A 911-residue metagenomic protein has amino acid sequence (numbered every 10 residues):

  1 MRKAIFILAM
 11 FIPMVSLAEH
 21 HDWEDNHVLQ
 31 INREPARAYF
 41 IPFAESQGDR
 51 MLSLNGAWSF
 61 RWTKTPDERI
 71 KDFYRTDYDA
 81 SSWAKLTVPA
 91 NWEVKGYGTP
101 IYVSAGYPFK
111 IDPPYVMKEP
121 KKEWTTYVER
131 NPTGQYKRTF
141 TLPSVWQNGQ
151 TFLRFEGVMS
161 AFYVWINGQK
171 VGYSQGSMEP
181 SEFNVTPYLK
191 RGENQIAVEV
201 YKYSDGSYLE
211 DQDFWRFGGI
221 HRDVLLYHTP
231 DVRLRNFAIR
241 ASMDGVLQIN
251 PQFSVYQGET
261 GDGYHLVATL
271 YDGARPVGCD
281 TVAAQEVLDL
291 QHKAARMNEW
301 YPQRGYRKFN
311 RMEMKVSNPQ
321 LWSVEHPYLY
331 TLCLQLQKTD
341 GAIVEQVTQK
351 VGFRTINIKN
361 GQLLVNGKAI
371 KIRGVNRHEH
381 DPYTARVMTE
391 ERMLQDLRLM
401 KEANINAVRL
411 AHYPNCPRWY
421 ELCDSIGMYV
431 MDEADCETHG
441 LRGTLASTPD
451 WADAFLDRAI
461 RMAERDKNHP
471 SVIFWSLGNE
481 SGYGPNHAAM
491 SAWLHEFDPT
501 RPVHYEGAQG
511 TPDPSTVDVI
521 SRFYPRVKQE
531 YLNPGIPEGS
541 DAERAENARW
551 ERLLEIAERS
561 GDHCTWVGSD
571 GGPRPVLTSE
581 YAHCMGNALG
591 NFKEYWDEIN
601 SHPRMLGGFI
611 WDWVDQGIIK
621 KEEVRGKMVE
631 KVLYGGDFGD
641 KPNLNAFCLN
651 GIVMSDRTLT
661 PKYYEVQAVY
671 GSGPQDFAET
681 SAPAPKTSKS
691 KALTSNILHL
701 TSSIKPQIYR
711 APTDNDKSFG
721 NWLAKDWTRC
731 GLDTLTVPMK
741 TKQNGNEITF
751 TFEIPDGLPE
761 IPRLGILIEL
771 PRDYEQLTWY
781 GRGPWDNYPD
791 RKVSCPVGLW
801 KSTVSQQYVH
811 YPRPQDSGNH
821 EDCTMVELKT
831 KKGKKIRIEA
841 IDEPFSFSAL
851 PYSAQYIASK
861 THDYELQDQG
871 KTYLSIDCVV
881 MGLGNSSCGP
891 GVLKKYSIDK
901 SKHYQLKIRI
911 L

Functional and structural regions predicted by a protein language model:
E19-R154, S204, Y208-Q212, F217-I220 (+4 more regions): Extended carbohydrate-recognition surfaces in non-catalytic/accessory domains of CAZymes and lectin-like proteins
D49-I70, D77, T87, N91-K95 (+6 more regions): Substrate-binding clefts and catalytic carboxylate motifs of secreted carbohydrate-active enzymes
R61-W62, N91, K95, T99 (+4 more regions): Accessory beta-strand-rich segments of carbohydrate-active enzymes
V94, V103, F109, K202 (+2 more regions): Beta-strand/loop-rich accessory regions of lumenal/periplasmic or secreted enzymes, predominantly carbohydrate-active
G106-F109, P113, M117-T126, S177 (+11 more regions): An acidic-aromatic loop/edge-strand motif
L189-E193, Q252-K359: Extended acidic/polar, glycine-enriched regions that form or flank non-catalytic beta-rich accessory modules
F237-A238, C333-M400: N-terminal carbohydrate-binding accessory modules
N250, M400, A407-C648, S688: Substrate-binding/catalytic cleft of secreted carbohydrate-active enzymes, primarily glycoside hydrolases
